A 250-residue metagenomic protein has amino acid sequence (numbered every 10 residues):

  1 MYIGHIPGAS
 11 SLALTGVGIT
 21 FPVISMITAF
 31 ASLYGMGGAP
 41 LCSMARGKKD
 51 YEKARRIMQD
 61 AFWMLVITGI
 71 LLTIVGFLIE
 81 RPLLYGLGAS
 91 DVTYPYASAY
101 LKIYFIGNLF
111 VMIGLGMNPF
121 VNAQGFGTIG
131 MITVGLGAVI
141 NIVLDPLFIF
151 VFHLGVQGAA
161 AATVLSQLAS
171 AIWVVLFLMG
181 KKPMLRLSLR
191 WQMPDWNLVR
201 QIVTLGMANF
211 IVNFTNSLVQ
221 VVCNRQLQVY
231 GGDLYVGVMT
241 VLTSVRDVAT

Functional and structural regions predicted by a protein language model:
M1-L14, L84-D91, L147-H153, F210 (+2 more regions): Helix-terminus/linker motif at the lipid-water interface of multi-pass membrane proteins
L14-I74, V111-G130, N224, V236-T250: Small-residue-rich hydrophobic transmembrane alpha-helices
F21-S32, A99-L115, P119, N141 (+4 more regions): Membrane-embedded alpha-helical bundles that form the substrate/pore pathway in multi-pass transport systems
C42-G107, V151-G206: Short alpha-helical transmembrane segments in multi-pass integral membrane proteins
L65, F120-P146, Q157, A161-V164: Alpha-helical transmembrane segments of multi-pass membrane transporters/permeases
G76, P119, D145, I149 (+2 more regions): Structural signal for membrane-spanning alpha-helices in multi-pass inner-membrane proteins, emphasizing helix cores
A89-A97, L101-K102, N108-G135: Cytoplasmic helix-loop-helix junction between adjacent transmembrane helices in 12-TM secondary transporters
L101, F105, T128-G135, W173-L176 (+3 more regions): Hydrophobic faces of transmembrane alpha-helices in multi-pass small-molecule transporters and flippases across diverse
